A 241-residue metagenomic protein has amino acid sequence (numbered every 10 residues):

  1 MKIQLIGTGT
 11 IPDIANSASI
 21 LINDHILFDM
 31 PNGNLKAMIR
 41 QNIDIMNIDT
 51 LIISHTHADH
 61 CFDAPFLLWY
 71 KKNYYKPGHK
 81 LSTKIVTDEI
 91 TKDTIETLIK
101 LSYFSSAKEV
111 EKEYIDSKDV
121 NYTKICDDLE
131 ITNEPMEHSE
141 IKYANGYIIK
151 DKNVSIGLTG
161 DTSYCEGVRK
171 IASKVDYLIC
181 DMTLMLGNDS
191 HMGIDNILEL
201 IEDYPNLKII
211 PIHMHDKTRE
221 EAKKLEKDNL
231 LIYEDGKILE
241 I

Functional and structural regions predicted by a protein language model:
M1-D44, D116-K170, D235-I241: Core dinuclear metal-dependent hydrolase active-site scaffold
L27-P31, D49-H55, D59, T87-D88 (+4 more regions): Active-site neighborhood of phospho(di)ester-bond hydrolases with catalytic His/Asp-centered motifs
N34, D59, D93, L186 (+1 more regions): Glycine-rich nucleotide phosphate-binding loop and flanking beta-alpha elements of Rossmann-like dinucleotide-binding
L35-V86, D176: Active-site metal-binding motif and surrounding structural segment of the metallo-beta-lactamase
D63-K71, T97-L98, R219-E226: Metal-dependent catalytic neighborhoods of phosphoester/phosphodiester hydrolases
L67-I85, Y143, K150, S190-M214: P-loop/Walker A phosphate-binding loop and immediately adjacent motor/lid segment at beta-alpha junctions
K76-S82, T91-I115: Active-site neighborhood of divalent metal-dependent phosphoester bond hydrolases
Y164-I241: Cap/insert and terminal regions of metallo-dependent hydrolase folds
